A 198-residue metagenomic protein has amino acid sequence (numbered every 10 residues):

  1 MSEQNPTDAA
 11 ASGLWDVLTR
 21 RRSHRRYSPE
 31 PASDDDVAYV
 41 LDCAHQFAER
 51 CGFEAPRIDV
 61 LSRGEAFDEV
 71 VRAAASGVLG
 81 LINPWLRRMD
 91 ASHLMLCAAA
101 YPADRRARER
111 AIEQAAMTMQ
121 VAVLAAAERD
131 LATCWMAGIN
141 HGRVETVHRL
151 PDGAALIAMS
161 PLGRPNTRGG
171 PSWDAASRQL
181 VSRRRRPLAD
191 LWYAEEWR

Functional and structural regions predicted by a protein language model:
S2-A10, V17, S23, A158-R198: C-terminal helix-cap and adjacent tail motif
L18, V40-A44, M95, S160: Short alpha-helical scaffolding segments that buttress acidic/His motifs in well-ordered protein cores
R25-V40: A short N-terminal beta-strand-loop micro-motif at the entrance of redox/enzyme domains
A38, Q46-A116: Glycine/small-residue-rich phosphate/adenosyl-binding loop
A44-H45, M95, A103-V147: Small-aliphatic-rich amphipathic alpha-helix that forms the alpha element of a beta-alpha
R57, I139, A158: Residue-level "edge-of-site" marker
V78-A91, L150-A176: A glycine-rich helix N-cap at a beta->alpha junction
A99, G138, R164: Short secondary-structure boundary segments
